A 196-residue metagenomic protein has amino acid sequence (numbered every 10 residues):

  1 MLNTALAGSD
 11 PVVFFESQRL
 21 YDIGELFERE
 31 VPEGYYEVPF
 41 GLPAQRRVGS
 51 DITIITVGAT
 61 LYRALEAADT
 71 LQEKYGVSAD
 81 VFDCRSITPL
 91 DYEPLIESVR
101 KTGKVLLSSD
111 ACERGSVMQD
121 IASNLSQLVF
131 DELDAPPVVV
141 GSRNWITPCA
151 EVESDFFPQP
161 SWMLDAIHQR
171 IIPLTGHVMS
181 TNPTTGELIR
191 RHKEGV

Functional and structural regions predicted by a protein language model:
M1-D10: Internal gly/pro-rich beta-alpha loop/helix module that stabilizes soluble enzyme cofactors or their anionic handles
D10-P11, D51: Short, surface-exposed beta-edge/turn micro-motifs
Q18-V196: Thiamine diphosphate
